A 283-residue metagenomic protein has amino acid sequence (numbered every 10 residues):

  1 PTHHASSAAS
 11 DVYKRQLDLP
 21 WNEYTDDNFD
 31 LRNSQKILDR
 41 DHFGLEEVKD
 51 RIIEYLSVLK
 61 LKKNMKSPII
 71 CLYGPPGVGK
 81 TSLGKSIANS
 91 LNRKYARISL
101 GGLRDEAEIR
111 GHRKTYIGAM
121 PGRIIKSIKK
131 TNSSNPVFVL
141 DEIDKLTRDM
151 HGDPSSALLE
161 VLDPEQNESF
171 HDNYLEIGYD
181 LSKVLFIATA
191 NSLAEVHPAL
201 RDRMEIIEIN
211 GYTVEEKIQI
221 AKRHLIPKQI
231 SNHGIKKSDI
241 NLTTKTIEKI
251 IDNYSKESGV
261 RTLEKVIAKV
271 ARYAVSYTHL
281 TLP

Functional and structural regions predicted by a protein language model:
P1-A9, Y13, H279-L282: Single conserved hydrophobic/aromatic residue that forms the stacking wall/gate of nucleotide- or nucleobase-binding
L31-P68: Pre-Walker A (pre-P-loop) alpha-helix and adjacent loop at the N terminus of AAA/AAA+ ATPase modules, a conserved
I70-I98: Walker A/P-loop
L91-A119: AAA+/P-loop NTPase substrate/partner-engagement loops
T131-N135, H171-T189: AAA+/SF3 P-loop NTPase mechanochemical coupling elements
D144-G178: Conserved catalytic/switch belt of AAA+ P-loop NTPases
L193-R201, N210-E257, R261-T262: Conserved C-terminal "switch" segment of AAA+ ATPases
T262-S276: C-terminal helical "lid" of AAA+/P-loop NTPase domains
